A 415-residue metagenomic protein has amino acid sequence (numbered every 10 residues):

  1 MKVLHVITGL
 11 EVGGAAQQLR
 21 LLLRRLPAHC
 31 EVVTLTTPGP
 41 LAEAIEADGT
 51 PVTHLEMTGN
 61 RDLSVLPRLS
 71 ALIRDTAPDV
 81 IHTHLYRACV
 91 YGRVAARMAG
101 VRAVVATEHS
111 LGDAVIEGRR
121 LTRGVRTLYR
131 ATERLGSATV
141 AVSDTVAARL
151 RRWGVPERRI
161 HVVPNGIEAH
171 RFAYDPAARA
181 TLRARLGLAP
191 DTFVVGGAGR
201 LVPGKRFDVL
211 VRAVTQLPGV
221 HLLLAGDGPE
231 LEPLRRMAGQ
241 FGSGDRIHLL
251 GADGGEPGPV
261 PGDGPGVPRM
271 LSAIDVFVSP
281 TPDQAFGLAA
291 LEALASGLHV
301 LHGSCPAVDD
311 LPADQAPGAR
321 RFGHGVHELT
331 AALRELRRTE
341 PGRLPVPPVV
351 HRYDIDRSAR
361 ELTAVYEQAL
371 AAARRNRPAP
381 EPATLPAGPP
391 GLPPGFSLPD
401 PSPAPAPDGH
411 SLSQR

Functional and structural regions predicted by a protein language model:
H5-S64, R149, G228-P229: N-terminal strand-loop element at the rim of the active site of nucleotide-sugar-dependent glycosyltransferases
G13-L21, F193, G197-Q216, V220 (+1 more regions): A conserved mid-protein helix/loop that constitutes part of the nucleotide-sugar donor-binding site
T34, H299-G303: Short hydrophobic beta-strand element within catalytic cores of glycosyltransferases and related nucleotide-activated
I73, A252-D253, G258-G264, R269-I274: Short alpha-helical donor nucleotide-sugar binding micro-motif in glycosyltransferases
T145, G166: Carbohydrate-associated surface elements
R235-G262: Nucleotide-activated donor-binding/catalytic signature segment of Leloir-type glycosyltransferases, i.e., the conserved
P282: Aromatic "clamp/platform" in nucleotide-sugar-dependent glycosyltransferases that forms part of the donor/acceptor
D314-H327, E335-E340: Conserved acidic donor-binding segment of nucleotide-sugar-dependent glycosyltransferases
